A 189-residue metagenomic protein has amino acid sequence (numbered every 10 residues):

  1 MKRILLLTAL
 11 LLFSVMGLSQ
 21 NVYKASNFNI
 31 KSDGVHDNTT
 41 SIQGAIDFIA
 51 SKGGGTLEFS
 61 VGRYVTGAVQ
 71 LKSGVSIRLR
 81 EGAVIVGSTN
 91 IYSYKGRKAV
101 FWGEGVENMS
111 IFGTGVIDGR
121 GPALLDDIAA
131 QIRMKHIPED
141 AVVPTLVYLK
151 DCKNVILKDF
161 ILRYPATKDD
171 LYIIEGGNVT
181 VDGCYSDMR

Functional and structural regions predicted by a protein language model:
M1-V22: Bacterial Sec-dependent N-terminal signal peptides
L18-R189: Extracellular/periplasmic carbohydrate-active domains that bind, remodel, or depolymerize complex polysaccharides
